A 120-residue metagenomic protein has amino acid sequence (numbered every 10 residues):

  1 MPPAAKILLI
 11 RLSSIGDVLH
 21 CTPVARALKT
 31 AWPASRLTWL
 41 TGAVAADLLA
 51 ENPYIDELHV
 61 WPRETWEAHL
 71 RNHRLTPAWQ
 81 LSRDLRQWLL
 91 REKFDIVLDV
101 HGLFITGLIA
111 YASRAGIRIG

Functional and structural regions predicted by a protein language model:
M1-G120: Catalytic machinery of carbohydrate-active enzymes, primarily nucleotide-sugar-dependent glycosyltransferases
